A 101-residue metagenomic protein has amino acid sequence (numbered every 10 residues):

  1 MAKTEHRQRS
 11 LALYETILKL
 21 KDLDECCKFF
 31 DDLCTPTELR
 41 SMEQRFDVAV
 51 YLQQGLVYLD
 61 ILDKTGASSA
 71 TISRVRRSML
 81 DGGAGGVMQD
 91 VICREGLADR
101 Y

Functional and structural regions predicted by a protein language model:
M1-L20: General nucleic-acid-binding
E25-Q44: Short, Lys/Arg-enriched anionic-surface-contact patches
M42-L56: Short, amphipathic alpha-helical "recognition" segments used to contact nucleic acids or chromatin
D60-T65, I72: Short alpha-helical "recognition helix" segments of helix-turn-helix
R76-M79: DNA major-groove recognition helix of helix-turn-helix
D81-G83: Residue cluster at the C-terminal edge of the helix-turn-helix DNA-binding motif
Q89-Y101: Intrinsically disordered, low-complexity basic tails/linkers immediately adjacent to helix-turn-helix/homeobox/MYB/SANT
